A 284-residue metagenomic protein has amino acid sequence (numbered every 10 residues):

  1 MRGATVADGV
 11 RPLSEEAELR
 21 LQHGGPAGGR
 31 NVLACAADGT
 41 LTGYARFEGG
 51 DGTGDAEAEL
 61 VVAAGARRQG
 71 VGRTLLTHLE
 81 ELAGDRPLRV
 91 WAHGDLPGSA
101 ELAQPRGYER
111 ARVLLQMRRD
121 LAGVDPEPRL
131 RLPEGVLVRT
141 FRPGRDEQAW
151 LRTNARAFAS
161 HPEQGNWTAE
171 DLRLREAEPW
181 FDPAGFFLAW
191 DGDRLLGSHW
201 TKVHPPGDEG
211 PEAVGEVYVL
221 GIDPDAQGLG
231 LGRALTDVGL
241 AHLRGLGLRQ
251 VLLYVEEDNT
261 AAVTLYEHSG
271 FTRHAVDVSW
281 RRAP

Functional and structural regions predicted by a protein language model:
M1-H23, C35, T40, L130-G165: Short amphipathic alpha-helix that is part of the acyltransferase structural core
G9, S14-G28, A45-T53, E163-L220: A conserved beta-strand-loop-helix scaffold within acyl/acetyltransferase catalytic domains
D38-G43, A111, R194-G197, A261: Glycine-rich acetyl-CoA-binding "A-motif" of GNAT/NAT acetyltransferases
E48, E57-R68, L220-Q227, E256: A short, internal acetyl-CoA/4′-phosphopantetheine-binding micro-motif in the GNAT/acyltransferase core
G49-E57, A64-V136, W280: Acyl-donor-binding surface of acyltransferase catalytic domains
A58-L60, R89-A92, V217, V251-V255: Conserved hydrophobic beta-strand within the GNAT/NAT acetyltransferase core sheet that lines the active-site cleft
R68-L82, V219-P224, G228-G245, Q250 (+1 more regions): Conserved acetyl-CoA-binding loop-helix of GNAT-fold acetyltransferases
R106-P126, D237-V238, R244-P284: Active-site/acyl-donor-binding loops of N-acyltransferases
